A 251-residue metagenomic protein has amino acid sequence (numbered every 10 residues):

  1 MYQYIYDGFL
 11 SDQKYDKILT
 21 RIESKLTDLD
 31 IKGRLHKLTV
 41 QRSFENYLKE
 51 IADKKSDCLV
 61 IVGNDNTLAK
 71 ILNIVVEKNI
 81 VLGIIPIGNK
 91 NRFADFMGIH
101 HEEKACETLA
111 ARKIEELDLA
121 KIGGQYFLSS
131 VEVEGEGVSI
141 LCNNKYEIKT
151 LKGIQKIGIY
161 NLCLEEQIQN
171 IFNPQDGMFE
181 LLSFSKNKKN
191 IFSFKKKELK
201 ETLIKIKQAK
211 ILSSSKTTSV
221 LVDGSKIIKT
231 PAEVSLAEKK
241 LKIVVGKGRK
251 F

Functional and structural regions predicted by a protein language model:
M1-L59, N66-V81, N91, M97-F251: Long C-terminal subdomains/extensions of small-metabolite kinases
I85-I87: Generic beta-sheet signal
